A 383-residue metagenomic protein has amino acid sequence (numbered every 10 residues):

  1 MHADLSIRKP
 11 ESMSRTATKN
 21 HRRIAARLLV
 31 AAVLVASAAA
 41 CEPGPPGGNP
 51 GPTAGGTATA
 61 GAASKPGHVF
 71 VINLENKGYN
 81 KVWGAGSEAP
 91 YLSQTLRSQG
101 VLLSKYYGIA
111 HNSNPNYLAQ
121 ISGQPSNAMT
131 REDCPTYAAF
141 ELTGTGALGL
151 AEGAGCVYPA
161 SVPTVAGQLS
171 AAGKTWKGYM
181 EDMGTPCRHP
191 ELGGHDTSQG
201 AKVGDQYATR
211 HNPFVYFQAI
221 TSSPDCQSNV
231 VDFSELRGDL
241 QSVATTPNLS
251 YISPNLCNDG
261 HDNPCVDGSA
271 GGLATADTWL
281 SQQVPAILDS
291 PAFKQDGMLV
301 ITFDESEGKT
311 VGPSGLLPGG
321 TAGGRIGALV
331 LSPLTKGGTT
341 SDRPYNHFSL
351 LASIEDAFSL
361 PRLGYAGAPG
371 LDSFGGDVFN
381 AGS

Functional and structural regions predicted by a protein language model:
H2-S12: Short, Lys/Arg-enriched N-terminal segments with co-localized hydrophobic residues within the first ~10-30 amino acids
A3, T16-T18, T53, T57: Ala/Thr-enriched low-complexity intrinsically disordered regions
R15-L29: Bacterial N-terminal signal peptides that target proteins for export
L29-V35: Hydrophobic helical h-region of N-terminal Sec-dependent signal peptides in bacterial secretory/periplasmic proteins
S37-A40: C-terminal motif of bacterial Sec signal peptides marking the signal peptidase cleavage site
E42-S383: N-terminal pro-sequences and low-complexity stem/linker regions of secreted or lumenal proteins
